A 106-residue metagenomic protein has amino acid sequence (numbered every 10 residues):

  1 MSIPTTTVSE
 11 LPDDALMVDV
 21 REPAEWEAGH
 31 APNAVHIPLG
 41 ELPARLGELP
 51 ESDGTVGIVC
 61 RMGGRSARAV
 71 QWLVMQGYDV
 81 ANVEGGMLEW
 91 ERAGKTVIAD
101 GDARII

Functional and structural regions predicted by a protein language model:
M1-L16, E22-T55, M62-I106: Rhodanese-like catalytic fold shared by cysteine-dependent sulfurtransferases and DSP/PTP-type phosphatases
